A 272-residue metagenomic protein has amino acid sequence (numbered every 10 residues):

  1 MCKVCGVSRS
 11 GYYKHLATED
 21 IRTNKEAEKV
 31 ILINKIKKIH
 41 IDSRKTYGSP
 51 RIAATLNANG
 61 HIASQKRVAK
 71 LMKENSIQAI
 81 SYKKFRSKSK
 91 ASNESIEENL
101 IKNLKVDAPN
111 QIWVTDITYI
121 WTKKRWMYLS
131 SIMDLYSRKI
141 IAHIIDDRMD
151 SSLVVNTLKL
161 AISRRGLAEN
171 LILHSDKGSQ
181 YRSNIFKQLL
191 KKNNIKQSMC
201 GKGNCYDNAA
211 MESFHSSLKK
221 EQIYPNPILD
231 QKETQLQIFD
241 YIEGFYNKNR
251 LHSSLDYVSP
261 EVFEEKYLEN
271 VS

Functional and structural regions predicted by a protein language model:
M1, S81-R86, L173-K177, N193-A210 (+1 more regions): RNase H-like polynucleotidyl transferase catalytic core
M1-C2, Y12, I36, I52 (+14 more regions): Mobile genetic element proteins and their domesticated derivatives, centered on retroelements and DNA transposons
M1-D20, D42-K45, Q237-V258: K/E-rich alpha-helical interaction surfaces of small helical-bundle regulatory domains
G11-P109, N204, S259-P260, E264-L268: Basic, flexible linker segments flanking DNA-binding modules in nucleic acid-interacting mobile-element proteins
K25, K105-D107, T122-K123, K177 (+2 more regions): Conserved, non-catalytic sequence blocks in retroelement Pol enzymes and Pol-derived host proteins
V106-I141, D147-M149: An active-site-proximal beta-strand-loop segment
R125, I144-G166: Active-site beta-loop-alpha junctions of metal-dependent nucleic acid enzymes, especially the RNase H-like/DDE
K187, K191-I195, S217-S272: C-terminal domain-tail junction helix/linker
